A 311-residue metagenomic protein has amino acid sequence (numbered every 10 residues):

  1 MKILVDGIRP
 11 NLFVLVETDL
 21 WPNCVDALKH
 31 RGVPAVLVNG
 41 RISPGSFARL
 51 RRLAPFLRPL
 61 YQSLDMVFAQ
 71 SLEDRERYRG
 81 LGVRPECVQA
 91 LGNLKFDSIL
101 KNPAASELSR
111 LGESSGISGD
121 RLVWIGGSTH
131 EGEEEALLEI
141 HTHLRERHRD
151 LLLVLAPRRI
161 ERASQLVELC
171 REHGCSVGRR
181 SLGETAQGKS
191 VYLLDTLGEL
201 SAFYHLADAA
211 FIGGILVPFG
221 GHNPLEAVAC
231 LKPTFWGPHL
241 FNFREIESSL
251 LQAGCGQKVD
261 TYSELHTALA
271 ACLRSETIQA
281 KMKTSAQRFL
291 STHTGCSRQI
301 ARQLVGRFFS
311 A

Functional and structural regions predicted by a protein language model:
M1-A311: Nucleotide-activated sugar donor-binding and catalytic core shared by glycosyltransferases and related lipid-linked
